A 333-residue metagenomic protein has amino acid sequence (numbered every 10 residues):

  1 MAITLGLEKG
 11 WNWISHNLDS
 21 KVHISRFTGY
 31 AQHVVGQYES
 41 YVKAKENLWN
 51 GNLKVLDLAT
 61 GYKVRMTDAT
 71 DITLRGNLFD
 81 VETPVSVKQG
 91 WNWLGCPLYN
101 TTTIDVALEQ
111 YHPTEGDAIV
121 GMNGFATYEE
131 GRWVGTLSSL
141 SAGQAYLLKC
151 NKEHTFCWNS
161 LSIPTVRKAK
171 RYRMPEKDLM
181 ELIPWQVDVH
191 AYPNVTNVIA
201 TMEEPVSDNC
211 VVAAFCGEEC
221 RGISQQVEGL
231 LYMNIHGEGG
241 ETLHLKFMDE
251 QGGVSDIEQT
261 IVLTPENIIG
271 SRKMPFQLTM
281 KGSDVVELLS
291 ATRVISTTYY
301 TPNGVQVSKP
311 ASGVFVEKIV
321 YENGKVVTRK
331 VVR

Functional and structural regions predicted by a protein language model:
M1-Y192, P205-V211, C216-G282, P302-V305: N-terminal exported-region signature
V189, V195-T196, V294-S296: A structural signal for short, hydrophobic beta-strand segments that form beta-sheets in beta-rich/all-beta domains
N197-V206: Structural motif
A214, S283-R333: C-terminal outer-membrane/trafficking sorting elements
